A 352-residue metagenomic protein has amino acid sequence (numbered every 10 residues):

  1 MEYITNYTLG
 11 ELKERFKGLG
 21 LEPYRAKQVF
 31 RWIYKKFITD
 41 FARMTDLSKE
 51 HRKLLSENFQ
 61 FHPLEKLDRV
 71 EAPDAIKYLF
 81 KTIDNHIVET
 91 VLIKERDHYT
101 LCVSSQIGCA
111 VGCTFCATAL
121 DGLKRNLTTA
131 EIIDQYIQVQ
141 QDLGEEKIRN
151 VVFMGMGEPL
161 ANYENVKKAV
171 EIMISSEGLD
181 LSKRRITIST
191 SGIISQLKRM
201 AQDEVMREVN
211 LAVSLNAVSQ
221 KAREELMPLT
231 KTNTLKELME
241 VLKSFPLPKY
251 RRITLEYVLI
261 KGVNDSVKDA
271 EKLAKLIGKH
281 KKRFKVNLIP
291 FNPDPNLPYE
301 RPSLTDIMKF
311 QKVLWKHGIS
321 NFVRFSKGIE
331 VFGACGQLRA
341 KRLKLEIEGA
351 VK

Functional and structural regions predicted by a protein language model:
M1-V88, K94, K243-R251, Y257-K352: Auxiliary Fe-S-binding modules of radical SAM enzymes
R69-V70, S104-S105, S189, S214: Short linear Ser/Thr-Pro motifs
I76, V88, Y99-V103, V111 (+1 more regions): Generic beta-strand structural signal
L92-I93, N165: Residue-level structural signal for beta-strand termini and adjacent loop
K94-D134: Canonical Radical SAM [4Fe-4S] cluster-binding loop centered on the CxxxCxxC motif and its immediate flanking residues
A130, D134-G144: Ferredoxin-type iron-sulfur electron-transfer modules in oxidoreductases and energy-metabolism complexes
Q140-N150, G155-H317, F322: Conserved AdoMet/S-adenosylmethionine-binding subsite of the radical SAM
